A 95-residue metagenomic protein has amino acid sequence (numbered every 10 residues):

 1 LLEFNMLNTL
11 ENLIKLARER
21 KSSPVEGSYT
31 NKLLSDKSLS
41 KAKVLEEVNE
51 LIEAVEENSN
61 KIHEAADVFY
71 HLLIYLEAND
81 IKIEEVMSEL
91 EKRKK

Functional and structural regions predicted by a protein language model:
L1-A65, F69-K95: Flexible "arm" and connector segments at domain edges
